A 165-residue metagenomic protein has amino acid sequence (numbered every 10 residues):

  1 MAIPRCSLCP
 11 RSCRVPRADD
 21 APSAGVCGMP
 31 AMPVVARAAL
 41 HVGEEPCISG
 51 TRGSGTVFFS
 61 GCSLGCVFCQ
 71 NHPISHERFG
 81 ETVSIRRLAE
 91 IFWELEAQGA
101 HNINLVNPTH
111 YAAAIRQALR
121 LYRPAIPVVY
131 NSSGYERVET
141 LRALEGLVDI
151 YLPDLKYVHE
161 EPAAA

Functional and structural regions predicted by a protein language model:
M1-A24, M29: Auxiliary Fe-S-binding modules of radical SAM enzymes
S23, C27-I150, H159-E161: Conserved Radical SAM active-site core
K156: Cell-envelope and extracellular/periplasmic
